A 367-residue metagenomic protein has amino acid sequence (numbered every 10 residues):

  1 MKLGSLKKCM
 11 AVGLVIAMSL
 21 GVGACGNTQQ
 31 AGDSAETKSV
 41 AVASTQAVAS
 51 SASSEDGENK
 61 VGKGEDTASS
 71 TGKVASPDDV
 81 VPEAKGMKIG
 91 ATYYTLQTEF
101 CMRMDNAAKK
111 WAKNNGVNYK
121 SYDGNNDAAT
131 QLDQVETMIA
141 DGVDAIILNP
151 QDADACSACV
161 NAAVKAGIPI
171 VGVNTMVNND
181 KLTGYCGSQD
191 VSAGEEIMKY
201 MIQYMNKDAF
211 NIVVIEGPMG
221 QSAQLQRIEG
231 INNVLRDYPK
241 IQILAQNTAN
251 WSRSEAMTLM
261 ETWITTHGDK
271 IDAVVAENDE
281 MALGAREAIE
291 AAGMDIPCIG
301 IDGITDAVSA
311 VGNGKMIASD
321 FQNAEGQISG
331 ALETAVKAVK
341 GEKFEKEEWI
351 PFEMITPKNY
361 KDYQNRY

Functional and structural regions predicted by a protein language model:
K2-C9, M18, C25-Y367: A residue-level marker of the well-folded mature domains of exported/periplasmic proteins
V12: Thiolate-centered catalytic microenvironments shared by cysteine-dependent enzyme domains
